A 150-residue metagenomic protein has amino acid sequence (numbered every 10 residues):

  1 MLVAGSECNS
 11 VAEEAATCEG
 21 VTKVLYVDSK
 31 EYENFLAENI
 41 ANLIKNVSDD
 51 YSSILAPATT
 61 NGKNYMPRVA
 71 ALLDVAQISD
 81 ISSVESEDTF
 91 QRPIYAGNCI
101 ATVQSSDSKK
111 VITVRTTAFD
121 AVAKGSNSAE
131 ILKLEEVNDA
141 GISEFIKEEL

Functional and structural regions predicted by a protein language model:
M1-L150: N-terminal glycine-rich FAD/FM-binding segment characteristic of electron-transfer flavoproteins
